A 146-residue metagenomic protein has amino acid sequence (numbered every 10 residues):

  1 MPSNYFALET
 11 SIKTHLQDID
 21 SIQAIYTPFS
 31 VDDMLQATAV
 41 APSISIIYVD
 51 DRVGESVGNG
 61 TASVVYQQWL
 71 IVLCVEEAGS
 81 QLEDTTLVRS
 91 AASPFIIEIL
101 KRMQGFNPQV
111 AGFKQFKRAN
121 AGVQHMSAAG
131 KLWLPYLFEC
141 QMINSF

Functional and structural regions predicted by a protein language model:
M1-A41, Y48-F146: Charged, amphipathic alpha-helical segments and their flanking helix caps
